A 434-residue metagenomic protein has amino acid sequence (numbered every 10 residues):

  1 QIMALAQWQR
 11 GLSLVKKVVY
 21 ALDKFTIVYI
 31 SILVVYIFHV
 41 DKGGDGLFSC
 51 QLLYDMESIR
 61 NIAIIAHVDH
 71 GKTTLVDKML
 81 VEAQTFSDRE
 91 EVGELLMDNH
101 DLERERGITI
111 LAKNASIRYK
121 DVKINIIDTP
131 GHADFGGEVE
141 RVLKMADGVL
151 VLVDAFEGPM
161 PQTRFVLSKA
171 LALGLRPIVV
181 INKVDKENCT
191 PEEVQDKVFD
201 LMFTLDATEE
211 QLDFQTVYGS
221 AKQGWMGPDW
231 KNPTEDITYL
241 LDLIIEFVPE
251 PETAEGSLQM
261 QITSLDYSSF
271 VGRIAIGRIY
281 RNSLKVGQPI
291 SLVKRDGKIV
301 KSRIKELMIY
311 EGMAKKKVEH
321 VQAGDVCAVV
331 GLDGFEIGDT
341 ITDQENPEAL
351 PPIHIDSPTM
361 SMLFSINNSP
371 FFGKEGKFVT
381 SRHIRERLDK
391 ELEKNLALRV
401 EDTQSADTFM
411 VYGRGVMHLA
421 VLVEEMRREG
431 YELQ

Functional and structural regions predicted by a protein language model:
Q1-L5, Q434: Short intrinsically disordered, low-complexity coil segments enriched in acidic
I2, K17-V18: Polybasic, lysine-rich low-complexity intrinsically disordered segments
G11, G43-G46: Residue-identity detector for glycine
I30-S31, V35-D41, F48-Q434: Structural and coupling elements of P-loop NTPases
